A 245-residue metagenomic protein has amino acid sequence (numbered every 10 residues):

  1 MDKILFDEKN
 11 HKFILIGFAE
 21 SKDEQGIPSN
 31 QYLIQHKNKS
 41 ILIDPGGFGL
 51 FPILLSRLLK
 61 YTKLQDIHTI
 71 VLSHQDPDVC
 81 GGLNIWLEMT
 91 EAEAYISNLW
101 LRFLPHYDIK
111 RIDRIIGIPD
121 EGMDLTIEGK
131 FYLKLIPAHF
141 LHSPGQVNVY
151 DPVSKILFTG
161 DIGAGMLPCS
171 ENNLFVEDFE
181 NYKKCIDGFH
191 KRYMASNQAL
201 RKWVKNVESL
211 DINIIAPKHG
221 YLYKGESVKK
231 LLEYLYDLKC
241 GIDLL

Functional and structural regions predicted by a protein language model:
D2, G225-L245: C-terminal regulatory/interaction regions
K3-L58, N148-T159: Conserved beta-strand hairpin/beta-sheet module of binuclear metal-dependent hydrolase folds, prominently
K9, M89-T90, R111: Short, structured coil segments at secondary-structure junctions
I43-P45, I67-Q75, A94-N98, L157-D161 (+2 more regions): Active-site neighborhood of phospho(di)ester-bond hydrolases with catalytic His/Asp-centered motifs
G47-F48, P77, A164, L222: Short, glycine/acidic-enriched loop or turn micro-motifs at the edges of active sites
L50-Y95: Active-site metal-binding motif and surrounding structural segment of the metallo-beta-lactamase
E93-Q146, A195, A199-E208: Metallo-beta-lactamase
Y132, A138-P217, Y221-E226, L238: Metallo-beta-lactamase
